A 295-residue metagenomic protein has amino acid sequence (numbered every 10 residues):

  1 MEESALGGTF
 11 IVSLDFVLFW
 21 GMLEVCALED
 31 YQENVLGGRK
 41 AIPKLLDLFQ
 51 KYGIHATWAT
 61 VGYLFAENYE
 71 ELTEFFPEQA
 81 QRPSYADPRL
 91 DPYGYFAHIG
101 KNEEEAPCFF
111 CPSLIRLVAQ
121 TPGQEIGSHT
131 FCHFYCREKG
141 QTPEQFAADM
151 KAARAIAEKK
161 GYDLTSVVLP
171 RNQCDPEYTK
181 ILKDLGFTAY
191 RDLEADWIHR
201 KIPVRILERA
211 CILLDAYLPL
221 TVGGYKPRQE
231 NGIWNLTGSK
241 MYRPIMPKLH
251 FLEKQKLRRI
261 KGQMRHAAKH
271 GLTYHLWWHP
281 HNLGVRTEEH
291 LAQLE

Functional and structural regions predicted by a protein language model:
E2, K51, A189-A195, K254-E295: C-terminal domain-boundary segment and adjacent tail
E2-Q120, D163, L291: Active-site beta->alpha N-cap acidic-glycine motif
T9-S13, H55-T57, G123-G127, L164-S166 (+3 more regions): Structural preference for beta-strand elements that scaffold enzyme active sites
D15, F49, H129, V167 (+2 more regions): Conserved, mostly hydrophobic/aromatic
F19-G21, L64-E70, F134-E138, C174-Y178 (+3 more regions): Short catalytic/ligand-binding loop motif for oxyanion handling, primarily in non-cytosolic enzymes, centered on
V35, Y69, D91-C108, A152 (+2 more regions): Active-site-adjacent pocket scaffolds in enzyme catalytic domains
A66-Q81, E144-K151, E177-Y190, L291-E295: Short, electropositive alpha-helical surface patch
T130-A152: Glycine-rich phosphate-binding "P-loop"
